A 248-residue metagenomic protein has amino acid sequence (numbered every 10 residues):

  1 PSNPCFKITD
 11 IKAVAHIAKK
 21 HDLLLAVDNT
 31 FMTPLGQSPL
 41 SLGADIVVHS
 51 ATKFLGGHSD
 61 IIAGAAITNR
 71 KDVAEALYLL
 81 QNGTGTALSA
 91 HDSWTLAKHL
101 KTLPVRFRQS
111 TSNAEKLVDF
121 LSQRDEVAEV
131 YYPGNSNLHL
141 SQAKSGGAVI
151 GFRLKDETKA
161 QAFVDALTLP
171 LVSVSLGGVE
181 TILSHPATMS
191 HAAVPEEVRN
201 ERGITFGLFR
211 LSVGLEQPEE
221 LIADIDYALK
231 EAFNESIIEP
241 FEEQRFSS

Functional and structural regions predicted by a protein language model:
P1-R124, Y131, S136-N137: Conserved PLP-enzyme active-site core in the AAT-like
S2, I11, L183-S248: PLP-dependent enzyme catalytic core of the Aspartate aminotransferase-like
I61-A63, S145-V149, F206-R210: Short, solvent-exposed beta-strand edge segments and adjacent coil->beta transition regions
L77, Q161-T168, D224-L229: Short amphipathic alpha-helices in soluble, non-transmembrane regions that often serve as interface/regulatory elements
T84-G85, L167-G177, A228-I237: A common structural junction motif
L96-V105, A148-K155, R210-G214: Short, well-ordered beta-strand elements within core beta-sheets of diverse protein domains
E115-T168, V172-V174, V179-T181, P195-N200 (+1 more regions): Conserved small-domain helix->loop->beta segment predominantly found in fold-type I
